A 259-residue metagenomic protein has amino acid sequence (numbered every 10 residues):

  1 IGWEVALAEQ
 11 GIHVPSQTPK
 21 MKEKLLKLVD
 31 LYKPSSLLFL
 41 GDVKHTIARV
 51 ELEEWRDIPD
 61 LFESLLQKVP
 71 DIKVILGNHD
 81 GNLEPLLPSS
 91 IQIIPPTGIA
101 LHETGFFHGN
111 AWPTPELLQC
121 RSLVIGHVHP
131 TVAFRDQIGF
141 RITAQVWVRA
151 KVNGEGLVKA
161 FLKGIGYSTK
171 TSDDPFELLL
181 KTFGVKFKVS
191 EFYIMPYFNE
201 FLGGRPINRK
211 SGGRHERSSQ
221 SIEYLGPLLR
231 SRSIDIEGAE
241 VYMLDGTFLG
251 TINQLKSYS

Functional and structural regions predicted by a protein language model:
I1-F39, K44-S259: Extended recognition/assembly regions associated with phosphoester-bond processing machinery
